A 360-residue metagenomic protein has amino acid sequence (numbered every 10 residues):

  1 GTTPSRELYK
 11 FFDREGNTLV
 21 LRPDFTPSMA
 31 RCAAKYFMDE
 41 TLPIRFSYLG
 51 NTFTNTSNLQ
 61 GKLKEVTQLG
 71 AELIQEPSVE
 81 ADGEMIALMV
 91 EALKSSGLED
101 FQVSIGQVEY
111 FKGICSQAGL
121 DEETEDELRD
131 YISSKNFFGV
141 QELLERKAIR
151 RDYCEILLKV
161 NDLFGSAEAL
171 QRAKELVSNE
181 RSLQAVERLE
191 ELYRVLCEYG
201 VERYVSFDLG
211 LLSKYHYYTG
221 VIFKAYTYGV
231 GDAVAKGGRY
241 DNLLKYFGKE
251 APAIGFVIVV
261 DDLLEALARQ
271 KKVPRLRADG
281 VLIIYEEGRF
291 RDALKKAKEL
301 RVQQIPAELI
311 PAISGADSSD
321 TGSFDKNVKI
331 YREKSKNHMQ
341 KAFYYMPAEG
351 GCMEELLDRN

Functional and structural regions predicted by a protein language model:
G1, G97-D100, G113, G119 (+3 more regions): Glycine-centered secondary-structure boundary/capping sites
G1-R6, K10: Glycine-rich loop at the start of a catalytic domain that most often binds anionic cofactors/ligands
R6, E15-G16, T26-D39, F46-L98 (+1 more regions): Positively charged, Gly/Ser-enriched RNA/tRNA-binding surfaces
I44-N55, Q102-G113: Short, glycine/charge-rich beta-strand/loop segments that flank catalytic centers and engage negatively charged groups
V103, V108-L143: Short terminal or interdomain "cap/linker" segment that borders an active site or interface and mediates
